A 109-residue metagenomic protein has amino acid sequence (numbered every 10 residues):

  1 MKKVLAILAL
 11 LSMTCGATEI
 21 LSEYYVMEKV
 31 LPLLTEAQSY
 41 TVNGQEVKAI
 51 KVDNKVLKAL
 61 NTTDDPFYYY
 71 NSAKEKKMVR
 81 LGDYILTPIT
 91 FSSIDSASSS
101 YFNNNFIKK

Functional and structural regions predicted by a protein language model:
V4-M13: Sec-dependent N-terminal signal peptides
A6-I7, Y101-F106: Flexible loop/turn and low-complexity linker elements, especially glycine-anchored beta turns and charged/proline-rich
T18-I89, N104, K108-K109: A motif-centric signal for short, conserved binding hotspots located in accessible loops or intrinsically disordered
F91-I94, S98-Y101: Conserved SET/PR-domain catalytic core that frames the SAM/AdoMet-binding pocket
